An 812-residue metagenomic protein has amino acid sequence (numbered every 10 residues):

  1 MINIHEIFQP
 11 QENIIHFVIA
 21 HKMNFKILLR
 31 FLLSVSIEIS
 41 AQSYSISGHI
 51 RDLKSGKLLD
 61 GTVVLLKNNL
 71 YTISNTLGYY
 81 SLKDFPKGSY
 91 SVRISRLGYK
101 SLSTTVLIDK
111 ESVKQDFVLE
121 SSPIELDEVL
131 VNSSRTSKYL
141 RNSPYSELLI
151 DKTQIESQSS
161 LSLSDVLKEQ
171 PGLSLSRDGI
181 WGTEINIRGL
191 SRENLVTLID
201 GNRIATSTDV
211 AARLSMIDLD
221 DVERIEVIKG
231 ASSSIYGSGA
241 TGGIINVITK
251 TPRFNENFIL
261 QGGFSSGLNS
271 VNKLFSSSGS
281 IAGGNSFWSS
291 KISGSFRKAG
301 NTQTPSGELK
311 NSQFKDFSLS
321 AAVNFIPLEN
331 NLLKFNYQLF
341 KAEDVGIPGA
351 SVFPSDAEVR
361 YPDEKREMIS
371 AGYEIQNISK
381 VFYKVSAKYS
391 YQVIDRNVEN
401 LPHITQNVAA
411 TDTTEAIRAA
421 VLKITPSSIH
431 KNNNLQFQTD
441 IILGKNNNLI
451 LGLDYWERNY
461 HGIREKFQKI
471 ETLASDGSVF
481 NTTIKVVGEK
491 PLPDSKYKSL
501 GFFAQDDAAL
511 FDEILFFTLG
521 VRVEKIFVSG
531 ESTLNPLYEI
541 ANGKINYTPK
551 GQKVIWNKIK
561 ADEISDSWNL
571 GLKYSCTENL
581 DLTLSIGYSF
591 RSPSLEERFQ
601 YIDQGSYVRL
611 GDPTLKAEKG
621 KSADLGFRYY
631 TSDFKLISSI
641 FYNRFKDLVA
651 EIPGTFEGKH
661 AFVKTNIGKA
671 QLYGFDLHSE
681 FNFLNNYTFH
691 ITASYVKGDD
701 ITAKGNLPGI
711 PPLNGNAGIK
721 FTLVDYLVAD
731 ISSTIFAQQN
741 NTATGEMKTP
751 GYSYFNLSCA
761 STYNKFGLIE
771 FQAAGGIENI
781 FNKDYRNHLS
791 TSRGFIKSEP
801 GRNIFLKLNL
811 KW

Functional and structural regions predicted by a protein language model:
S45, S270-K298, E308-D344, D363-N377 (+4 more regions): Transmembrane beta-barrel wall of Gram-negative outer-membrane proteins
R51, T62-V64, S95-Y99, D109 (+3 more regions): Short, acidic, small-residue-rich periplasmic hinge/interaction motif at the N-terminus of Gram-negative outer-membrane
K83, L175, N202-K229, H660: Short acidic/polar hinge/loop motifs at secondary-structure boundaries that mediate gating or recognition
K114-V118, L163-V166, W181-N186, L198 (+4 more regions): N-terminal periplasmic accessory domains that precede and gate Gram-negative outer-membrane beta-barrel machines
P305-S306, K310-S312, N330-K384, Y391-E415 (+1 more regions): Flexible loop and strand-edge segments within Gram-negative outer membrane beta-barrel domains
V352-I378, K490-Y497, V554-S567, G571 (+8 more regions): Outer-membrane beta-barrel signature, preferentially recognizing the C-terminal barrel domain of Gram-negative
L510-L515, I526, F641-F645, K659-N741: Gram-negative outer-membrane beta-barrel transporters
R644-D647, Q671, Y726, S761-W812: C-terminal beta-signal and adjacent terminal beta-strands/loops of Gram-negative outer-membrane beta-barrel proteins
